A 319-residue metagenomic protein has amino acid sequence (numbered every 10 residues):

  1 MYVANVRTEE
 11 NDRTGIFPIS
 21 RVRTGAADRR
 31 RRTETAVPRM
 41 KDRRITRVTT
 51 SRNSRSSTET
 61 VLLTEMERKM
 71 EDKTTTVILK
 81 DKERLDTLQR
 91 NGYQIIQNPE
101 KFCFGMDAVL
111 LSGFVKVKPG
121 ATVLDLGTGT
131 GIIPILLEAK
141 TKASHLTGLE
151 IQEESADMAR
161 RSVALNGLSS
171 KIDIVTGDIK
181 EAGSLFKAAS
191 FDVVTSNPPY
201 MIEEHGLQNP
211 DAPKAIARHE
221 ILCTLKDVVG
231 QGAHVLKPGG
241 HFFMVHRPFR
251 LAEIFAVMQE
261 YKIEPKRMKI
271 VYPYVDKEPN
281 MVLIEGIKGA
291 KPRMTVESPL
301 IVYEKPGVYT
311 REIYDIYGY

Functional and structural regions predicted by a protein language model:
V3-D12, V22, A26-D28, E34-V37 (+4 more regions): Acidic, Ala/Val/Gly-enriched low-complexity intrinsically disordered segments
T76-P119: Class I SAM-dependent transferase core
I96, D173-V175, K266-K269: General small-molecule cofactor/ligand-binding pocket signal
F114-L207, G230: Conserved SAM/SAH cofactor-binding pocket of Class I
P198-D227: Mobile active-site "lid"/loop adjacent to the S-adenosyl-L-methionine
L222-P273, K277-P279: Conserved Class I SAM-dependent methyltransferase catalytic core
E278-Y319: SAM/dcSAM-binding transferase cores
